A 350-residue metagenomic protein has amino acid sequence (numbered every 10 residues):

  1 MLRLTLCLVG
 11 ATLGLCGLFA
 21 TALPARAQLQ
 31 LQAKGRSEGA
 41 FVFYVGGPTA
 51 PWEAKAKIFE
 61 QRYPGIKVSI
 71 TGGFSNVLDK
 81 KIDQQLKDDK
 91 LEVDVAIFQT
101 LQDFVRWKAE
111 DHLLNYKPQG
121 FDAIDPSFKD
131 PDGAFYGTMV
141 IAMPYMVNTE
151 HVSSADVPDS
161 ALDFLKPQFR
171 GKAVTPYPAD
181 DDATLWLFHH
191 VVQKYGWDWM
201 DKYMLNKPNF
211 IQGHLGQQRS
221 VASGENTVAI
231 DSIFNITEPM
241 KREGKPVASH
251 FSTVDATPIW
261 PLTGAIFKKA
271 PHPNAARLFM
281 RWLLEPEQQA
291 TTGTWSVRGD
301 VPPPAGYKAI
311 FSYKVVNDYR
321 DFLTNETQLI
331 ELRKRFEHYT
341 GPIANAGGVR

Functional and structural regions predicted by a protein language model:
L29-R36, A40-K67, Y145, P239-M240 (+1 more regions): Short, polar/charged alpha-helical segment
Y44-A56, S69-D83, K90-E225: Extracytoplasmic ligand-binding site segments that recognize negatively charged/polar headgroups
Q102-R106, T227-P246: A ligand-binding cleft/hinge motif common to bilobed small-molecule-binding domains
L113-D122, G133-Y136, L162-L165, P239-P258 (+1 more regions): Short beta-strand->loop
P126, V140-A142, D201-M204, F210-I211 (+1 more regions): Periplasmic-binding protein-like
P144-H151, H189, W260-H272, T291-T294: A bilobed periplasmic-binding-protein/Venus flytrap-type ligand-binding module shared by bacterial periplasmic
F169-A179, L283-G306: Periplasmic-binding protein-like
A305-R350: Extracellular/periplasmic bilobal clamshell ligand-binding domains
